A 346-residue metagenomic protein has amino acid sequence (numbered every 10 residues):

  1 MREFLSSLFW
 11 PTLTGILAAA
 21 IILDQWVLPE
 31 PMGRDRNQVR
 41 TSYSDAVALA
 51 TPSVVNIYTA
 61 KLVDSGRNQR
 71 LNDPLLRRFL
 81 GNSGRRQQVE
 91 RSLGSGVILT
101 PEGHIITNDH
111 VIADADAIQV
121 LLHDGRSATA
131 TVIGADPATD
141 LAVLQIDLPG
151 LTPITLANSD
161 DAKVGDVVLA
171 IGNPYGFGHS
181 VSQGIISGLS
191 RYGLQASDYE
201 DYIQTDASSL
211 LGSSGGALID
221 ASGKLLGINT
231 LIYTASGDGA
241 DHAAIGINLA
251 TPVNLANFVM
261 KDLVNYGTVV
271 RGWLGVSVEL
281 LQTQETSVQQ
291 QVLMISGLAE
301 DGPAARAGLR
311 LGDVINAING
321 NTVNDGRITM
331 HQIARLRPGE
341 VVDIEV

Functional and structural regions predicted by a protein language model:
M1-P29, D45, T131, Q145 (+3 more regions): C-terminal recognition in membrane/secretory proteostasis and scaffolding
W10, Q88-G96, I154-N158, Q204-I219 (+1 more regions): Gly/Ser-rich catalytic serine loop of serine hydrolases
Q25-D45, L49-I105, A113-D116, R126-S127 (+6 more regions): Glycine-biased strand-turn-strand hairpin within the trypsin-fold
N37-T41, L49, D64, Q145 (+11 more regions): Soluble non-cytosolic domains of exported or imported proteins
Y43, A115-I118, L151, I171-G184 (+3 more regions): Active-site loop architecture of trypsin-fold serine endopeptidases
P52-Y58, F79, G96, G103-T107 (+15 more regions): Terminal peptide-recognition signature
L62, D116, A135-T139, G188-L194 (+2 more regions): Short, conserved beta-turn/loop elements at beta-strand boundaries and strand-helix junctions
R91-L93, I98-H179, G193, D201 (+5 more regions): Conserved active-site neighborhood of the chymotrypsin/trypsin-like protease fold
